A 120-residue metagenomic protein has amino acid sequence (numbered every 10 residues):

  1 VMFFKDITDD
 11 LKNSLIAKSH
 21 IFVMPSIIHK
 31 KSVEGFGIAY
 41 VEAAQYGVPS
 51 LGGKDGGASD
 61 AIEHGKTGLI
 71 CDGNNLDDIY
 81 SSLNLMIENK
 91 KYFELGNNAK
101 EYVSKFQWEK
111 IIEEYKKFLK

Functional and structural regions predicted by a protein language model:
V1-L11: Nucleotide-activated donor-binding/catalytic signature segment of Leloir-type glycosyltransferases, i.e., the conserved
D6, S14-S19, Y115: Short alpha-helical donor nucleotide-sugar binding micro-motif in glycosyltransferases
A17-S32, V48: Acidic donor-binding loop of glycosyltransferase active sites
I27-G37, V41, S59-D60: Nucleotide-sugar-dependent
I28-H29, P49, G56-G57, T67 (+1 more regions): Flexible glycine-rich beta->alpha loop in the catalytic core of nucleotide-sugar glycosyltransferases
Y40, Q45, P49-G52, I62: Short hydrophobic beta-strand element within catalytic cores of glycosyltransferases and related nucleotide-activated
H64-G65, L69-L76, N84-K90: Conserved acidic donor-binding segment of nucleotide-sugar-dependent glycosyltransferases
D78, L85, K91-K105, E114-K117: A short, well-ordered alpha-helix in the C-terminal region of glycosyltransferases
